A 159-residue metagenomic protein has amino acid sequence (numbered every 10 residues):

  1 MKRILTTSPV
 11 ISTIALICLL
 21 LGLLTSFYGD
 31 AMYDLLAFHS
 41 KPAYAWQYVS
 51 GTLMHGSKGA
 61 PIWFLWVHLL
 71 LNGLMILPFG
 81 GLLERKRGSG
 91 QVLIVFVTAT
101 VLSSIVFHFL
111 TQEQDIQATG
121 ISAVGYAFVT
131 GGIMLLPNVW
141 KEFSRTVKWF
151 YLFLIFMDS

Functional and structural regions predicted by a protein language model:
M1-S159: A detector for small-residue-rich transmembrane helices and their helix-helix packing motifs
